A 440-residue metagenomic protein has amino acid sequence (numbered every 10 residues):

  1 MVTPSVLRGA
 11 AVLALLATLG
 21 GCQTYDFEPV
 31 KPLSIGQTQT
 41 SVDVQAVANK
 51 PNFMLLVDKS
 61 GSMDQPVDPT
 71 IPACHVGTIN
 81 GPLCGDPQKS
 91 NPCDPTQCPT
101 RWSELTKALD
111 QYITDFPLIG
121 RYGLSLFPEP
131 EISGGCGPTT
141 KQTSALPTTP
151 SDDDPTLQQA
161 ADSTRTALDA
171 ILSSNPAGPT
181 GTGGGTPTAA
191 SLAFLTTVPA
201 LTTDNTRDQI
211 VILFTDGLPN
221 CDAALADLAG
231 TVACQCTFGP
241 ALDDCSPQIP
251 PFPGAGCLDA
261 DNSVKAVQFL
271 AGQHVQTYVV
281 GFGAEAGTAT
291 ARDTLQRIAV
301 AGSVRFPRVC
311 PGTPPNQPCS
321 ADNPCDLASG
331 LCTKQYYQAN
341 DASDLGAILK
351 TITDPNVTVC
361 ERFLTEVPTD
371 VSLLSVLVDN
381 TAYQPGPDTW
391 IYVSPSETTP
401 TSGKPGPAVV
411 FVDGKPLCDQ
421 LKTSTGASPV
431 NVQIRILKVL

Functional and structural regions predicted by a protein language model:
M1-A11: Bacterial N-terminal signal peptides that target proteins for export
A11-L16, Y122: Hydrophobic alpha-helical targeting segments used for export or membrane insertion
A17-G21: C-terminal motif of bacterial Sec signal peptides marking the signal peptidase cleavage site
C22-L440: P/S/T/G-enriched low-complexity
